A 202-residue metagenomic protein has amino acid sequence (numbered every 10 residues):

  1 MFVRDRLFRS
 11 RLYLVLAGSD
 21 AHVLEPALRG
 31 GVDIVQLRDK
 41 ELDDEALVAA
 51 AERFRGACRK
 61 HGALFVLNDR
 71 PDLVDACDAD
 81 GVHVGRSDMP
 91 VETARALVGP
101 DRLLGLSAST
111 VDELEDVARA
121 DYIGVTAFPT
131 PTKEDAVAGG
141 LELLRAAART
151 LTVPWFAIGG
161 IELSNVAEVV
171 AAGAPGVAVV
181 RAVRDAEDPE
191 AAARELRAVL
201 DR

Functional and structural regions predicted by a protein language model:
M1-V91, A96-D121, A138-G139, A146-W155 (+2 more regions): Conserved N-terminal beta1-alpha1 strand-loop-helix module at the mouth
A127-P129: Long, charge-patterned amphipathic alpha-helical coiled-coil/hairpin "stalk" segments used as oligomerization
K133-A136: Glycine/threonine-rich flexible loop motifs
